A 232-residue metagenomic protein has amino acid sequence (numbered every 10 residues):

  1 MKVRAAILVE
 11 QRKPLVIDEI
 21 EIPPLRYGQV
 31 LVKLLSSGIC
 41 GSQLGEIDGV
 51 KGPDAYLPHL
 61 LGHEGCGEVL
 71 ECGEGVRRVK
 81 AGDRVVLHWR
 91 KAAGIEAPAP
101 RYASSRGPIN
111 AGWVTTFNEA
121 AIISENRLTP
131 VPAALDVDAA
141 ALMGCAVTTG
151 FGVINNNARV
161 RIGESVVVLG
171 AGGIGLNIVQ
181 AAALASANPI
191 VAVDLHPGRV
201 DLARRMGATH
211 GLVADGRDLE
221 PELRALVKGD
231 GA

Functional and structural regions predicted by a protein language model:
R4, Q29-L31, S165: Residues that mark the start of a beta-strand
R4, V16, E21, K33 (+2 more regions): Residues located in well-ordered beta-strands
E21-I22, Y56-H63, P108-W113, E119: Short Gly/Pro-enriched turn/cap motifs at secondary-structure boundaries
P23-S37, V50-G94, R127-A134: Glycine-rich beta-strand-centered segment in the early N-terminal region that forms part of a ligand/cofactor-binding
S42-D48: Cytochrome P450 core scaffold surrounding the K-helix E-X-X-R motif and the conserved "meander" helix-loop region
R84, A133-R217, P221-E222: Mid-domain Rossmann-like dinucleotide-binding core that forms the NAD(H)/NADP(H) cofactor-binding site
K91-L169: NAD(P)H dinucleotide-binding glycine-rich loop of Rossmann-like/cofactor-binding domains, especially the beta1-alpha1
L226-A232: A glycine-rich helix->loop->beta "capping" turn within Rossmann-like NAD(P)(H)-dependent oxidoreductase domains
